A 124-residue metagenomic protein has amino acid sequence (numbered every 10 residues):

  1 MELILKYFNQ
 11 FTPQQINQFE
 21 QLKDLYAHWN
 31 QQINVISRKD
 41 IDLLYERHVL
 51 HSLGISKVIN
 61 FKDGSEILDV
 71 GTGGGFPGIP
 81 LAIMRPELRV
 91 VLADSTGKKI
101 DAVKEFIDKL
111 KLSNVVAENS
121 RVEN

Functional and structural regions predicted by a protein language model:
M1-R38, D42: N-terminal auxiliary segments of SAM/dcSAM-dependent transferases
N17, L43-E46, L50, D94: A generic "alpha-helical surface" signal
H28, Q32, Y45-D63: Conserved alpha-helix/loop element of class I SAM-dependent methyltransferases that forms part of the SAM/SAH-binding
Q32-I33, I41-D42, R47, G73 (+1 more regions): Generic secondary-structure boundary/loop-capping signal
L53-N124: Conserved SAM/SAH cofactor-binding pocket of Class I
